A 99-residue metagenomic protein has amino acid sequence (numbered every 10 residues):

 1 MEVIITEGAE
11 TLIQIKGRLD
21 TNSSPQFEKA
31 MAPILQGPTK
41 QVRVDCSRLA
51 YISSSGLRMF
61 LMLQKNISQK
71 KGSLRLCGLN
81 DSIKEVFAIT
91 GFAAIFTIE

Functional and structural regions predicted by a protein language model:
M1-Q14: Short beta-strand/loop segment at the start of cytosolic alpha/beta domains
R18-I95: Amphipathic alpha-helical interaction surfaces in cytosolic regulatory modules
T97-E99: Short acidic-hydrophobic, aromatic-tinged amphipathic segments that line or gate anion-handling sites
